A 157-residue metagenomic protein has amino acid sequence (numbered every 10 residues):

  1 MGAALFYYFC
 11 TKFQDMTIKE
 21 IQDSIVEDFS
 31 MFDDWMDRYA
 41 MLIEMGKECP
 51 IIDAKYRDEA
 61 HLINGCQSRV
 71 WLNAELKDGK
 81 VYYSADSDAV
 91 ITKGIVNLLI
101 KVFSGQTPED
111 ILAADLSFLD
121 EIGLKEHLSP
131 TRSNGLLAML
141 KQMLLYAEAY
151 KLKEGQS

Functional and structural regions predicted by a protein language model:
A3-D15: Short, Lys/Arg-enriched N-terminal segments with co-localized hydrophobic residues within the first ~10-30 amino acids
I18-I25, M31-R69, L76-K77, S117-G155: N-terminal intrinsically disordered, cationic/polar leader segments that include organellar targeting peptides
A60-Q67, D86-S87, E109-I111: Solvent-exposed interaction patches of small proteins and small membrane subunits
E75-I91, I100-F103: Conserved interaction-surface patches within small, structured recognition/assembly domains
V90, Q106, T131: Residue-level signal for short amphipathic helical patches enriched in basic/charged and nearby hydrophobic residues
V96: Primarily the active-site beta-strand->alpha-helix module of PP2C/PPM metal-dependent phosphatases, and frequently
G105-I122: Glycine-rich phosphate/pyrophosphate-binding loops and their adjacent beta-strand/loop elements at enzyme active sites
